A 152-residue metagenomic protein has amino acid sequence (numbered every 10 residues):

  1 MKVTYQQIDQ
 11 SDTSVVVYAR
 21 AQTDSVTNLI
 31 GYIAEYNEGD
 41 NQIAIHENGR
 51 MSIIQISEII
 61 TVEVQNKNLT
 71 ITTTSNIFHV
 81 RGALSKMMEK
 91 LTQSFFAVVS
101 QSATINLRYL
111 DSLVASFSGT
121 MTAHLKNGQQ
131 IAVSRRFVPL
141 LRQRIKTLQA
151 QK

Functional and structural regions predicted by a protein language model:
M1-N28: N-terminal regulatory/sensing modules of transcriptional regulators
D12-V15, Q42, Q149: Long, contiguous, secondary-structure-rich segments that constitute the structural scaffold of globular domains
D24, I105, L140: Short alpha-helical
N28-K126, Q130, K152: Conserved binding/recognition cores within well-folded domains
K90, L140, R144: Solvent-exposed, charged/polar functional surfaces in cytosolic regulatory/catalytic domains
A132-R135, P139-L141: C-terminal structural segments of small proteins and small subunits
Q143-K152: Short, charged, intrinsically disordered terminal tails
